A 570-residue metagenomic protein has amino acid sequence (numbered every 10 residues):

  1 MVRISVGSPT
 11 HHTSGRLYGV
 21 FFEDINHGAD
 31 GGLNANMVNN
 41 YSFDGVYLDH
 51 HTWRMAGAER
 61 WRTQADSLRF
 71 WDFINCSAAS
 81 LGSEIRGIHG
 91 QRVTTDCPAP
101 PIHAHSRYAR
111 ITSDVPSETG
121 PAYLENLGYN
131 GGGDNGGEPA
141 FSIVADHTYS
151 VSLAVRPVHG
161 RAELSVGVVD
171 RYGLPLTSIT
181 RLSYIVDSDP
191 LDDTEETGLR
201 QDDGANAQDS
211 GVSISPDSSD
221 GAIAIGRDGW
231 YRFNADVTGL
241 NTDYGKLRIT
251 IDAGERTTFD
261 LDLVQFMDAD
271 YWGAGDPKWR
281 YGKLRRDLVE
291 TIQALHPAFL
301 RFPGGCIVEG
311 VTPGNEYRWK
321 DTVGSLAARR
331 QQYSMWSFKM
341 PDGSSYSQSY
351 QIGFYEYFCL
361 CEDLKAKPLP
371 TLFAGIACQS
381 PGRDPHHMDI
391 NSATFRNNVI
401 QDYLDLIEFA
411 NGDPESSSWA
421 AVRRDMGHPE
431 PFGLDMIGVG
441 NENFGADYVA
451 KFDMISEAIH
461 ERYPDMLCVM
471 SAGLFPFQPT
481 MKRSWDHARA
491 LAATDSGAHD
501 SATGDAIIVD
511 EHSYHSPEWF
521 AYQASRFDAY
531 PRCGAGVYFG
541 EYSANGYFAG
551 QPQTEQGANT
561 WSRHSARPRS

Functional and structural regions predicted by a protein language model:
V2-C306, V311-S349, K367, D384-T394 (+2 more regions): Extracellular and organelle-lumenal recognition/adhesion modules and their flexible linkers in secreted
Y18-V20, L300-F302, P368-P370, I437-V439 (+3 more regions): Hydrophobic faces of well-ordered beta-strands that scaffold small-molecule active sites in alpha/beta enzyme cores
V20, L153, H296, C361 (+3 more regions): Conserved, mostly hydrophobic/aromatic
V237, P277-P297, Y350, F354-L364 (+4 more regions): An active-site-proximal structural segment forming one wall of the substrate-binding cleft that immediately precedes
D268, P303-C306, Q379, P414-D447 (+1 more regions): Active-site groove signature of glycoside hydrolases
S380-M388, H428-P429, L474-E518: Substrate-binding cleft/loops of secretory-pathway carbohydrate-active enzymes
W419-G427, H460-M481, Y538-G540, S570: Aromatic-lined carbohydrate-recognition surfaces of secreted/lumenal glycan-active proteins
I508-S570: Catalytic-core region of carbohydrate-active enzymes that cleave or remodel glycosidic bonds
